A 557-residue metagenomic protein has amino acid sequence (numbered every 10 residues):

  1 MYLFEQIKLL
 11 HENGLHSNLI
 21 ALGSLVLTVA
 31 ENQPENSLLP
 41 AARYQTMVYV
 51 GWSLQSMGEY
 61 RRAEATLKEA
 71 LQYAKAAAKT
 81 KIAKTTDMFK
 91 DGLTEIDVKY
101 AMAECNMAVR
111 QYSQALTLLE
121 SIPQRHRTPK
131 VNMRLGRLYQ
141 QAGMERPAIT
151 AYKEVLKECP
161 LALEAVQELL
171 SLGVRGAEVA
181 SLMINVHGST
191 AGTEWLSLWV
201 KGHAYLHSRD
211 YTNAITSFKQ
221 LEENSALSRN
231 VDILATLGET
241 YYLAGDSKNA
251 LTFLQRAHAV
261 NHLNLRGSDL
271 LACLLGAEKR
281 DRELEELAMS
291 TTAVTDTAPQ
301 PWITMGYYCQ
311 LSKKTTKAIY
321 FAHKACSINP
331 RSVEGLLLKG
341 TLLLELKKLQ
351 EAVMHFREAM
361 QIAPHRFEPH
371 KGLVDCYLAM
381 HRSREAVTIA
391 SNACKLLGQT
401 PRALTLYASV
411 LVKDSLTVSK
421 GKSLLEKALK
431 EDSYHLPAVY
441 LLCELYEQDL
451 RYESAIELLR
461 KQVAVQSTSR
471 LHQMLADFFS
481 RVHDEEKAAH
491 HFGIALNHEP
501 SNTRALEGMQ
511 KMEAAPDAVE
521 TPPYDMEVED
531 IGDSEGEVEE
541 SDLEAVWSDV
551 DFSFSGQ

Functional and structural regions predicted by a protein language model:
K8, W52, E104, R137 (+11 more regions): Residue-level recognition of tetratricopeptide repeat
H11, Q55, M107, Q140 (+10 more regions): Position-specific recognition of the canonical hydrophobic site in helix A of tetratricopeptide repeat
G14, G58, R110, G143 (+10 more regions): Residue-level detector of the short coil/turn that links helix A to helix B within each tetratricopeptide repeat
V26, A70, S121-I122, E154-V155 (+9 more regions): Canonical positions in the second alpha-helix
V29, L39, Y73, D91 (+11 more regions): Structural marker of alpha-solenoid helical repeat scaffolds
T46, T80, V98, V131 (+11 more regions): TPR alpha-solenoid repeat register
